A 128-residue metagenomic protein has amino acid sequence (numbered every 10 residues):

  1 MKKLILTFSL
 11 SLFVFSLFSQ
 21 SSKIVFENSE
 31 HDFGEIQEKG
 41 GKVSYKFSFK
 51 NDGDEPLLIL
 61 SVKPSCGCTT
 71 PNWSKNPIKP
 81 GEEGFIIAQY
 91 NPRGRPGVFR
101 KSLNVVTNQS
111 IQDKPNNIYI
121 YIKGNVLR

Functional and structural regions predicted by a protein language model:
M1-K23: Bacterial Sec-dependent N-terminal signal peptides
S19-K46, D52, V126-R128: Beta-sheet-dominated interaction scaffolds and their linkers
E38-K39, P80, R95-P96: Surface-exposed loops/turns
Y45-N51, A88, L103-T107: Buried hydrophobic-core signal for structured, non-transmembrane domains
D52-E55, G94: Short, acidic/polar linear motifs in exposed loop/turn regions
D54-E83: Surface-exposed binding patches on compact interaction domains or structured appendages
I86-G94: Short, hydrophobic beta-strand segments
P96-L127: Terminal connector regions
